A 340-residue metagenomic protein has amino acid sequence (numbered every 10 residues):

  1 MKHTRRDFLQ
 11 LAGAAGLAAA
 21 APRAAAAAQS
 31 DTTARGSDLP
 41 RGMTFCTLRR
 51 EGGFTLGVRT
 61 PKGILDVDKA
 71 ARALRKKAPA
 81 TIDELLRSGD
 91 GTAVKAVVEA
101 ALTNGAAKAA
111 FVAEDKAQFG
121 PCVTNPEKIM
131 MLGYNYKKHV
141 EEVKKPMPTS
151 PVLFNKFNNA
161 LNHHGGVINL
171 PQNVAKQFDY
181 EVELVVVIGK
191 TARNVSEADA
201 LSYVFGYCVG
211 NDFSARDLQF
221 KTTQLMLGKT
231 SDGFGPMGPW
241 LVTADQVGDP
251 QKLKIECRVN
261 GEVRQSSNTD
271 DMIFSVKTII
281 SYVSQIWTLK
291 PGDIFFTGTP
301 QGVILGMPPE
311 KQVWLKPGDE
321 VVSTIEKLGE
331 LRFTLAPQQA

Functional and structural regions predicted by a protein language model:
M1-H3: Secretory targeting signals
R5, L9-A12, A26-P151: N-terminal non-catalytic cap/leader segment that marks the start of a structured domain
S30-A34, S214-A340: Catalytic-pocket segment enriched in acidic/His residues
T33-G36, C46, F119-P121, E141-K144 (+5 more regions): A generic local secondary-structure boundary/capping motif
E51, V58-G63, I188-K190, V259-G261 (+1 more regions): Short acidic-glycine loop/turn motifs at beta-strand connectors
R59, K145-H164, Y180, K316-K327: Structural signature of FAD isoalloxazine-binding scaffolds in flavoprotein oxidoreductases
P121-C122, K128, K176-F178, S281 (+2 more regions): Residue "hotspots" at secondary-structure boundaries inside conserved domains
Y134-Y136, K156-N158, G165, Q172 (+7 more regions): Short, structured patches in soluble enzyme cores that scaffold and shape functional sites
